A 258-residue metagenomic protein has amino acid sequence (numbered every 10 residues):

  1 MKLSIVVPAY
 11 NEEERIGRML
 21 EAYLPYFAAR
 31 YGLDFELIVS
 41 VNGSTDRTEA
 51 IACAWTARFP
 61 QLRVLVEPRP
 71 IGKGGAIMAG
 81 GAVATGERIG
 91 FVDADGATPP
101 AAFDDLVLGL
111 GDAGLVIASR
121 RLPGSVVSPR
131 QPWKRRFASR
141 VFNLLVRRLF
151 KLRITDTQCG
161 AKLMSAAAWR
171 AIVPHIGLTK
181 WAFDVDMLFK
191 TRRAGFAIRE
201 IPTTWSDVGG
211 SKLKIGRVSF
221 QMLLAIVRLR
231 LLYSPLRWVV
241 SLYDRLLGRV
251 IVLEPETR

Functional and structural regions predicted by a protein language model:
M1, K151, H175-R258: Hydrophobic helical membrane-anchoring modules
K2-V7, I16, Y23, F35-S40 (+1 more regions): Hydrophobic targeting segments
E12-A28: Short, well-formed alpha-helical segments that are part of the catalytic scaffolds of diverse glycosyltransferases
E12-R15, S44, K73, P99: Donor nucleotide-sugar binding loop of glycosyltransferases
F35-I38, E49-V83: Conserved donor nucleotide-binding strand/loop of the catalytic core
V41-E49, G96: A conserved acidic beta->alpha catalytic loop
E67-V83, R88, P100-W181, V208-F220 (+1 more regions): Acceptor/aglycone-binding surface of glycosyltransferases and processive sugar-polymer synthases
